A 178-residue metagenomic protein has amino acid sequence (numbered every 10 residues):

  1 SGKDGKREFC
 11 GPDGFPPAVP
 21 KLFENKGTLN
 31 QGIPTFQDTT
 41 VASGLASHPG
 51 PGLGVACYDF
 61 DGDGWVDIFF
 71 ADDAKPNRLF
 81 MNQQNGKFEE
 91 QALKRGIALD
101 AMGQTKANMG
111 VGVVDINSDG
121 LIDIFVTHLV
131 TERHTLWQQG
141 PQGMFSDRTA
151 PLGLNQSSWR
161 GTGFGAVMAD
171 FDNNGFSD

Functional and structural regions predicted by a protein language model:
S1-D178: Acidic, glycine/proline-rich Ca2+-coordinating loop motifs
